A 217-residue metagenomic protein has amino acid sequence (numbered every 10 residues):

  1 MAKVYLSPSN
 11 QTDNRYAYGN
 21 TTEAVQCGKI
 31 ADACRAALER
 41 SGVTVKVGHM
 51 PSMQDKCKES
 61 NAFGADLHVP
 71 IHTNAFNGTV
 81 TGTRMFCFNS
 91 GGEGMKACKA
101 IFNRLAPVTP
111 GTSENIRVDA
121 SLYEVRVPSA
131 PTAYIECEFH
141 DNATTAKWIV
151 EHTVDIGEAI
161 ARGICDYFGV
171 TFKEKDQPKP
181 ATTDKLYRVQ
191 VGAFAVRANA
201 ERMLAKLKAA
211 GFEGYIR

Functional and structural regions predicted by a protein language model:
M1-A2, K185: A short, charged/proline- and glycine-enriched loop that marks the coil->beta-strand transition at the N-terminal
A2-Y5, N10-R15, T21-P178: Active-site-proximal helix/loop segments of hydrolytic enzymes
E174-R217: Solvent-exposed beta-strand motifs enriched in subsets of small alpha/beta binding domains, especially certain
